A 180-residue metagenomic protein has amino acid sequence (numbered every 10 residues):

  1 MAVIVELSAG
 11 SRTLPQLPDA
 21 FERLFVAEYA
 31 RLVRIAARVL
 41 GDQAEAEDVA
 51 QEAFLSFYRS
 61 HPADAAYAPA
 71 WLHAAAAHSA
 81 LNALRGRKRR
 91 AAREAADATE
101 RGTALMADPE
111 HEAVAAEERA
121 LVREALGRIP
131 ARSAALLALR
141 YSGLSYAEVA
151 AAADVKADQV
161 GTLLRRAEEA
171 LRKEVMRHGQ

Functional and structural regions predicted by a protein language model:
V3-V5, R90-A115, R119, S145: Internal acidic/polar
G10-R34, A44-E47, A63, A134: A short, charge-rich alpha-helical start-of-domain segment used by transcription regulators
T13-P15, Q51-P69, G86-K88: Sigma70-family region 2
L24-Q43, S56-S60, H73, L126 (+1 more regions): Amphipathic, Lys/Arg- and hydrophobic-enriched alpha-helical face
Y67, A74-A96, A115: Arg/Lys-rich amphipathic alpha helix in sigma70-family domain 2
A77, L81, A153-H178: DNA-recognition helix of helix-turn-helix
G127, A131-R132, S142-T162: Helix-turn-helix DNA-binding module
L136-R140: A short pre-motif secondary-structure segment
